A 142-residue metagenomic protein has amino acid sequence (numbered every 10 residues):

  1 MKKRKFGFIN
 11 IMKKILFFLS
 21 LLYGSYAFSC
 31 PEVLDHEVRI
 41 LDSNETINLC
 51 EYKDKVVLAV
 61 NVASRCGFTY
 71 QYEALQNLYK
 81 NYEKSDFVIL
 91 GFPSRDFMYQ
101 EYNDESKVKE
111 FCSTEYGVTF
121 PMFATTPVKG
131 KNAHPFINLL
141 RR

Functional and structural regions predicted by a protein language model:
K2-R4, M12-I15: Positively charged n-region of N-terminal signal peptides that target proteins for export
I15-G24: Sec-dependent N-terminal signal peptides
F28-C50, Y70, P135: N-terminal "domain-start" segment that seeds a small globular fold
K53-L58: Local sequence-structure signature of Cys/Sec-based thiol-disulfide redox active-site neighborhoods
N61-R65: Amphipathic alpha-helical repeat scaffolds
F68-H134: Structural microenvironment flanking redox-active thiols in thiol-disulfide oxidoreductases
